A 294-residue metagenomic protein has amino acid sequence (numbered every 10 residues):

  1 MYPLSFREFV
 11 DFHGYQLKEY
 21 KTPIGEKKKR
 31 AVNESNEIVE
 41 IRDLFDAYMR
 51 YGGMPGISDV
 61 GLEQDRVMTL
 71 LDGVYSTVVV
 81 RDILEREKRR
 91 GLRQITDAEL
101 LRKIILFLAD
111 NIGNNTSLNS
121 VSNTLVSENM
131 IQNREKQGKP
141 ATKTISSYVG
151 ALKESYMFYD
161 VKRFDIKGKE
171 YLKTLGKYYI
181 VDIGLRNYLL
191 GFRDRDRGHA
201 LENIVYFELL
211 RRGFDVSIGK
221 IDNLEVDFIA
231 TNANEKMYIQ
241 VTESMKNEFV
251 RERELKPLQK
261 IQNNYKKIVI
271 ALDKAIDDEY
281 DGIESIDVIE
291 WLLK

Functional and structural regions predicted by a protein language model:
P3-F6, R42, E252: Amphipathic alpha-helical transducer elements in NTP-driven molecular machines
P3-P23: Conserved small helical "lid"/interfacial subdomain of P-loop NTPases
E8, I57-S58, I276-D278: Short catalytic/ligand-binding loop motif for oxyanion handling, primarily in non-cytosolic enzymes, centered on
Q16-L201, F207, D215: Interdomain hinge/linker elements that couple catalytic modules in large macromolecular machines
T144-K294: A cross-kingdom feature that marks ATP-driven nucleic-acid transaction machinery
